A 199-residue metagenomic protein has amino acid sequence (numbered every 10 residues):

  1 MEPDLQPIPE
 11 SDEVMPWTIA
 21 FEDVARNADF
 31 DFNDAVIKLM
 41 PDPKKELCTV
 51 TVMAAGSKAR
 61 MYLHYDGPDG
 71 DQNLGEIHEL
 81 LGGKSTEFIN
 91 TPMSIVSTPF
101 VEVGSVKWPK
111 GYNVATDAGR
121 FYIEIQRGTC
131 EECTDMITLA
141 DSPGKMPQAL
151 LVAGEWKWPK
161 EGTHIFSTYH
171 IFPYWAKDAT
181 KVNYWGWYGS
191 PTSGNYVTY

Functional and structural regions predicted by a protein language model:
M1-Y199: Extracellular distal adhesion/interaction modules in secreted or cell-surface proteins
